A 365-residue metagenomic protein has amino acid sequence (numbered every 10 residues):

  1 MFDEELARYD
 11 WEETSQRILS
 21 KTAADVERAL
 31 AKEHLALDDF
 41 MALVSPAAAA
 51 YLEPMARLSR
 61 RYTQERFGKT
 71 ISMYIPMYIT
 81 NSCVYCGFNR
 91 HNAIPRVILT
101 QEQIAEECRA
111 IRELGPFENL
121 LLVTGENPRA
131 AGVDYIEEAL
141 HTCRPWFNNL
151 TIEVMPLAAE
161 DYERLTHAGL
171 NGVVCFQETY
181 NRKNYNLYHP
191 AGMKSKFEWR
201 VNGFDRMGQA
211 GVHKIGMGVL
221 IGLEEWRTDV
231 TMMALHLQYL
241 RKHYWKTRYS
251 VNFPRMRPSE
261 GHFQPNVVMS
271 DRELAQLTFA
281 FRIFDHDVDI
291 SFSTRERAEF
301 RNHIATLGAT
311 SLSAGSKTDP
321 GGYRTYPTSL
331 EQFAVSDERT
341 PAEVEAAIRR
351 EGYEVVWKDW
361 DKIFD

Functional and structural regions predicted by a protein language model:
M1-A48, K242-D365: Auxiliary Fe-S-binding modules of radical SAM enzymes
K32, S59, C83, C175 (+4 more regions): Conserved, mostly hydrophobic/aromatic
S45-P54, T228-R248: Zinc-dependent deaminase catalytic domain
R61, E65-Q103: Canonical Radical SAM [4Fe-4S] cluster-binding loop centered on the CxxxCxxC motif and its immediate flanking residues
K69-I75, E118-L120, L150-I152, V173-C175 (+4 more regions): Hydrophobic faces of well-ordered beta-strands that scaffold small-molecule active sites in alpha/beta enzyme cores
P76, V154, K196, G218 (+3 more regions): Glycine- and other small-residue-rich loops at beta-strand/loop junctions that grip anionic moieties
P76-I79, F176-Y180, T318: Short glycine-enriched loops at secondary-structure junctions
N92-M232, L237-Y239: Conserved Radical SAM active-site core
